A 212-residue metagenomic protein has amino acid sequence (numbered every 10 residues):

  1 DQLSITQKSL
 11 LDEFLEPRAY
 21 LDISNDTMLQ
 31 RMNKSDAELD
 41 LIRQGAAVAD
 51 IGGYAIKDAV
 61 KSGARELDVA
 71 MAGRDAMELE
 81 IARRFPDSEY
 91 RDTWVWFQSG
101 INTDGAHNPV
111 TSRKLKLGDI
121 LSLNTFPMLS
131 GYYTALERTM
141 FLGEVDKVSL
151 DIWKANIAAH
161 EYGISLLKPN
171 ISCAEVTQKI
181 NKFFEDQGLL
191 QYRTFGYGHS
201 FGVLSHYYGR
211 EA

Functional and structural regions predicted by a protein language model:
D1-A212: Active-site neighborhoods and metal-handling regions in enzymes and metal-associated proteins
